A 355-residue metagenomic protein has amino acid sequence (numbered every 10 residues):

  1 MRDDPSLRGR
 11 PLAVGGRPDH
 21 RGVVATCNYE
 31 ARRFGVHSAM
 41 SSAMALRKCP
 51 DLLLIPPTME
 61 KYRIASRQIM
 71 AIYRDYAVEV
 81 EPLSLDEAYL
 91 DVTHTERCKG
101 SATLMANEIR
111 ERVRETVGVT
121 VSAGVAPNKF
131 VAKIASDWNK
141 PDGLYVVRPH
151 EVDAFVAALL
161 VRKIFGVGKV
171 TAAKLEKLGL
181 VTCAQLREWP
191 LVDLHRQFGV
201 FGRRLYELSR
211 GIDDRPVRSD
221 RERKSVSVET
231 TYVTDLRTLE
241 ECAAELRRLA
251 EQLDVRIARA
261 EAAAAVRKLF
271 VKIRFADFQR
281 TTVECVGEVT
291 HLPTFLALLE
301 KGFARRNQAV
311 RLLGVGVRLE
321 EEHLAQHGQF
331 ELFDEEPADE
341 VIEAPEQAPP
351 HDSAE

Functional and structural regions predicted by a protein language model:
M1-Q197, R203-R204, E321-A325, Q329-E355: Gly/Gly-Pro- and Ser/Thr-rich, intrinsically disordered tail segments characteristic of DNA damage-repair and tolerance
K163, A173-L312, E322-G328, F333-E336 (+1 more regions): DNA-contacting surface of Y-family translesion DNA polymerases
